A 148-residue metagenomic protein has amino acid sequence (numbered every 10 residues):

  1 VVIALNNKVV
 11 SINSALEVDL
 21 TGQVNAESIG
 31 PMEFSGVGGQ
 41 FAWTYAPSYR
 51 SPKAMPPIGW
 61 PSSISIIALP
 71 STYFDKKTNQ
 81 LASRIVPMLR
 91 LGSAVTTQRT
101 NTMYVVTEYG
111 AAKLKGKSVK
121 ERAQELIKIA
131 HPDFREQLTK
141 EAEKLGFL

Functional and structural regions predicted by a protein language model:
V1-L148: Conserved phosphate- and dinucleotide-binding cores of soluble alpha/beta proteins, encompassing both enzyme active
